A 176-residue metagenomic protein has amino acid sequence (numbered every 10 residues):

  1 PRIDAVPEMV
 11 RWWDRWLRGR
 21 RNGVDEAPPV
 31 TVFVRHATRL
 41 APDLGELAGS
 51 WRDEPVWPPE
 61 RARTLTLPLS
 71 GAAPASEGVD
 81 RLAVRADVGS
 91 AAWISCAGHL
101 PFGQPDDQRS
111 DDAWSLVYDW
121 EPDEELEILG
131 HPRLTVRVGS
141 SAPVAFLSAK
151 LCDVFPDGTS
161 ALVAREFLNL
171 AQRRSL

Functional and structural regions predicted by a protein language model:
R2-L176: C-terminal, loop-rich substrate-recognition/catalytic regions characterized by aromatic stacking residues
